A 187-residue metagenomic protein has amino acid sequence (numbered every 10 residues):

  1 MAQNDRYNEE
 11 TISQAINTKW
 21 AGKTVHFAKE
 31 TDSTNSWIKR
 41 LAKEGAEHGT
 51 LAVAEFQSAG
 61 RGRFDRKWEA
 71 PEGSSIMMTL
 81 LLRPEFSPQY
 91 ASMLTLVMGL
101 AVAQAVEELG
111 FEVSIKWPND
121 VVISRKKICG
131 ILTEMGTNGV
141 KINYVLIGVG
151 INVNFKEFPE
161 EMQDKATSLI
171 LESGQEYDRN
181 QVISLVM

Functional and structural regions predicted by a protein language model:
M1-Q104, C129: N-terminal lobe of the biotin/lipoate ligase/transferase fold
H48, E55-F56, E69-S75, T79-M187: Catalytic beta-strand/loop module used to bind and position nucleotide/cofactor moieties in cofactor-attachment
